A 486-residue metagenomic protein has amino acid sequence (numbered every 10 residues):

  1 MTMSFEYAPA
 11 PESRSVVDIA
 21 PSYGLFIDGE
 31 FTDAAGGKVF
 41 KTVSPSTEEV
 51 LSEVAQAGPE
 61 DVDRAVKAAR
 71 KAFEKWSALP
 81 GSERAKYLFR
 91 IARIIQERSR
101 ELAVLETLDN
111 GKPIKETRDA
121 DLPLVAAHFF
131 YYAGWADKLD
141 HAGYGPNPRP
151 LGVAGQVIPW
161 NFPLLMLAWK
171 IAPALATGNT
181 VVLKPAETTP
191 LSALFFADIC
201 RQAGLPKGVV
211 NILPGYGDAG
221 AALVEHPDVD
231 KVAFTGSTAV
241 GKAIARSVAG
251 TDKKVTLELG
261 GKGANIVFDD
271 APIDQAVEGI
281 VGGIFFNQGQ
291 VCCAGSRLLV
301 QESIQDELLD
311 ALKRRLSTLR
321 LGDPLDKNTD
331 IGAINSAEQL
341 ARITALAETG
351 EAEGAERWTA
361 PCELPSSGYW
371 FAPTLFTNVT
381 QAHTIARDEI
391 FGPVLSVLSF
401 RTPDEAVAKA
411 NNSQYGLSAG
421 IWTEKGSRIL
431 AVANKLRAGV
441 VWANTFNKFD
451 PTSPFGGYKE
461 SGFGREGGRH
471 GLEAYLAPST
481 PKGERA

Functional and structural regions predicted by a protein language model:
M1-S46, Y132: Hydrophobic face of amphipathic alpha-helices that form TPR/SEL1-like repeat modules and related alpha-solenoid
E48, P80, R84, E106 (+9 more regions): Residue-level signal for inorganic ion chemistry
E49-E53, V229, I266, R320 (+2 more regions): Conserved C-terminal structural/oligomerization subdomain of aldehyde/semialdehyde dehydrogenase
E49-L139: Glycine-rich loop-to-alpha-helix module at the N-terminal edge of alpha/beta enzyme cores
L51-A57, A72-A78, Q156, N265-F268 (+5 more regions): Short, well-ordered beta-strand elements within core beta-sheets of diverse protein domains
F73, S77, A92-S99, A103 (+17 more regions): Structural signal for hydrophobic packing residues in well-ordered secondary-structure cores of soluble enzyme domains
K138-Q275, F400: Rossmann-like NAD(P) dinucleotide-binding subdomain of oxidoreductase/dehydrogenase enzymes
A239-T380, A443: ALDH superfamily catalytic-core signature
